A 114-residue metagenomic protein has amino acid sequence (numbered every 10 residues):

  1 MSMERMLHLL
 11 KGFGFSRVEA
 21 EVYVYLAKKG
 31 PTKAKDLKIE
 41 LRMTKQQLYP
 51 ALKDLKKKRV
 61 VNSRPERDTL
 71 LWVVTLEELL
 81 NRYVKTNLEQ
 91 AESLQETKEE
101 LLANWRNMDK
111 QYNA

Functional and structural regions predicted by a protein language model:
M1-L7: Long, low-complexity, charged/polar intrinsically disordered regions in eukaryotic proteins
H8-E19, K33, N62-T86: Short, cationic-aromatic polyanion-contact patches
E21-Y25: Pre-recognition alpha-helix immediately N-terminal to the DNA-recognition helix within helix-turn-helix or winged-helix
A27-K33: Short capping segments at the starts of secondary-structure elements
D36-E40: A short acidic, leucine-rich amphipathic alpha-helix
R42-D54: Short amphipathic alpha-helical interaction segments
R59: Glycine-centered, phosphate/nucleic-acid-interacting loop/turn motifs that mediate DNA/RNA or nucleotide
R82-A114: Amphipathic alpha-helical dimerization/coiled-coil segments that flank or bridge DNA-binding/regulatory modules
